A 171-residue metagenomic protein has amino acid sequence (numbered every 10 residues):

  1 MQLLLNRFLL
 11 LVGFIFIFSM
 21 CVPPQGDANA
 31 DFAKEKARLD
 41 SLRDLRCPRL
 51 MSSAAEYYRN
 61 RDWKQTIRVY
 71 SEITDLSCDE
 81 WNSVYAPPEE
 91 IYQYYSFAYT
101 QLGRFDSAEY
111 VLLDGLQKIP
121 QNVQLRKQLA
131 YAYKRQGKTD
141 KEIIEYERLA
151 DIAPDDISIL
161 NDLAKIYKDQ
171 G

Functional and structural regions predicted by a protein language model:
K36-L42, D75-P88: Flexible helix-coil transition and linker loops at the boundaries of alpha-helical arrays
C47, W81, P88-E90, V123-Q124 (+1 more regions): Helix-start (N-cap) detector for alpha-helical repeat units in TPR-like alpha-solenoids, especially tetratricopeptide
R59, Q101, R135-Q136, D169-Q170: Register position in tetratricopeptide repeats
D75, L113-Q117, A150-D151: Conserved structural position within tetratricopeptide repeats
P87-E90, Y94, Q128, D162: Canonical tetratricopeptide repeat
